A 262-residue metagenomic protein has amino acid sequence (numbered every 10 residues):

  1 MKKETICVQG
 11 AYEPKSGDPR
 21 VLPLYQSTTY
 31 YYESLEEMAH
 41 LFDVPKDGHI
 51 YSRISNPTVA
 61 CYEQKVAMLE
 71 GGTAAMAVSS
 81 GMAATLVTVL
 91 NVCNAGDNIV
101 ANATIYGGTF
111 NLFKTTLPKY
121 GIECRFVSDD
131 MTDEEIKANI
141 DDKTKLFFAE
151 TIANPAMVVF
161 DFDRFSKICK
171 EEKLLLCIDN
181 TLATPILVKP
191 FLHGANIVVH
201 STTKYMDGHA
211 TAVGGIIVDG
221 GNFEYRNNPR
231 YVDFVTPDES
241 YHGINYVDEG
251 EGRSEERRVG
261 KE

Functional and structural regions predicted by a protein language model:
M1, N56, A60, P190 (+1 more regions): N-terminal start-of-domain structural block
M1-K46: N-terminal glycine-rich, Lys/His-bearing helix-loop that initiates the first secondary-structure elements of many
E4, E63, E70, E150 (+1 more regions): Acidic-residue sensor for enzyme active/binding pockets
C7-E13, A75-K261: Conserved PLP-enzyme active-site core in the AAT-like
P19-R20, A60, G71, T211: Short, basic and Ser/Thr-rich N-terminal targeting/leader segments
L24-Y25, P45, N56, V100 (+2 more regions): Generic detection of intrinsically disordered/low-complexity segments and helix-coil linkers/edges
S34-A83, G108-T116: Conserved N-terminal alpha-helix of the aminotransferase class I/II PLP-enzyme fold
